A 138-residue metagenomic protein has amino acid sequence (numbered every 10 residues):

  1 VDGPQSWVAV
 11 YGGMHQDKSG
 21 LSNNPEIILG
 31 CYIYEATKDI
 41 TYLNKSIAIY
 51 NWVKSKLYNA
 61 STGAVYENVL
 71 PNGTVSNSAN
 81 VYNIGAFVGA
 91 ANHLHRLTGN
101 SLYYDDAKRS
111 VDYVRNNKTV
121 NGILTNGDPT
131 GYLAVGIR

Functional and structural regions predicted by a protein language model:
V1-R138: Glycan-recognition and catalytic cores of secretory/periplasmic carbohydrate-active enzymes
